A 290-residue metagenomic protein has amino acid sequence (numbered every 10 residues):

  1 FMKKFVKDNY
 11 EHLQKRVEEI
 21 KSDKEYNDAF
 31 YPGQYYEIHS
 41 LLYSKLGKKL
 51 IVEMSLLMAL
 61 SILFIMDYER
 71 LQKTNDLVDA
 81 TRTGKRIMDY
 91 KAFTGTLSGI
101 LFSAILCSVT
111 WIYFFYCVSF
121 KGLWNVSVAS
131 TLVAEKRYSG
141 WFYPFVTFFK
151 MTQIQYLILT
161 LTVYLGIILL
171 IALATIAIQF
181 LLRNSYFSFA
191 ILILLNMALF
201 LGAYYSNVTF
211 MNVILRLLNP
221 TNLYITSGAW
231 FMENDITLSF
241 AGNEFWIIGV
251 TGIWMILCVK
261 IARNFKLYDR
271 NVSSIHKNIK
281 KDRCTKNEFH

Functional and structural regions predicted by a protein language model:
F5-E69, Y90-L181, L201-G202, T221-E244: Secretory targeting signals
E69-D76: Hydrophobic transmembrane alpha-helix segments characteristic of membrane transport and insertion machinery
Q72, W111-S127, N184, Y204 (+2 more regions): Transmembrane helix-loop junctions in multipass membrane proteins, especially transporters and channels
V78-K85: Short helix-to-coil transition segments within interhelical loops that connect adjacent transmembrane helices
K85, S185-Y186: Residues that define the loop-to-transmembrane-helix transition and helix capping in multi-pass membrane transporters
A177-L181, G249-H290: Junction motif at the cytosolic side of a transmembrane helix
Y186-L199, L217-L218: Central hydrophobic cores of alpha-helical transmembrane segments in multi-pass integral membrane proteins
S206-L267: Alpha-helical transmembrane segments of multi-pass integral membrane proteins, characterized by long hydrophobic
